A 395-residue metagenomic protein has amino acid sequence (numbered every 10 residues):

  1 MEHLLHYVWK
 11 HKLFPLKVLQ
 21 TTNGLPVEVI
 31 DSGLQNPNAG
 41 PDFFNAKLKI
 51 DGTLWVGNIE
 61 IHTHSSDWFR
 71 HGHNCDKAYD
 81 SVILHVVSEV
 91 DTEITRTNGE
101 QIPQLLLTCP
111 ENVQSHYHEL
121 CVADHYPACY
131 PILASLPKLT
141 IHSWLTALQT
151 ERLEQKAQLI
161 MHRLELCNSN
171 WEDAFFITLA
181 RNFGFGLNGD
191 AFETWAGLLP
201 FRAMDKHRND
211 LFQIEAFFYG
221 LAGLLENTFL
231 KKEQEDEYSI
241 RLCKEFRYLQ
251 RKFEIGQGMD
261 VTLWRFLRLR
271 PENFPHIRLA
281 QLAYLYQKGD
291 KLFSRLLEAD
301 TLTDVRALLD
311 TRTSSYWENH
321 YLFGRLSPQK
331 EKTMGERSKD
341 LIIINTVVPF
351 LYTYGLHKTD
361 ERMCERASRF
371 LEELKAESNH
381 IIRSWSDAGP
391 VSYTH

Functional and structural regions predicted by a protein language model:
M1-E28: Short Lys/Arg-enriched alpha/beta "domain-start" segment
E2, H6, S32-P37, F43-N45: Cysteine-centric segments in proteins
K47-N58: Active-site beta-strand-loop-beta-strand hairpin of nuclease catalytic cores that positions key catalytic residues
V56-H64, H85-V87: Active-site ExK catalytic segment of metal-dependent nucleases
H64-G72: Short acidic (Asp/Glu) patches
H73-A78, L84: Compact, well-ordered interaction domains used in eukaryotic information-processing assemblies
V86-A203: Internal, well-ordered alpha/beta segment that forms a basic, Gly-enriched binding/recognition surface
L148-Y393: Hydrophobic, aromatic-lined core segments that form the binding pocket/scaffold for planar heteroaromatic ligands
